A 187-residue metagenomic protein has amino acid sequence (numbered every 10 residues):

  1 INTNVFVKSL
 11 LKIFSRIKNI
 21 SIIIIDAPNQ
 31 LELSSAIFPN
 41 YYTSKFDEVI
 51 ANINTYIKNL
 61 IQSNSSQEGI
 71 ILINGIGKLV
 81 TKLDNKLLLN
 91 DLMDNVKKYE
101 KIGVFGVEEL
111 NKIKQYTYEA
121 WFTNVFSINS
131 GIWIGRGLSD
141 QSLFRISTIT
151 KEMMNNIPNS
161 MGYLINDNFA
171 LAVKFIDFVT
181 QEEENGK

Functional and structural regions predicted by a protein language model:
I1-S130, R136-S139: P-loop NTPase catalytic phosphate-binding loop
Y116-K187: Phosphate-binding and hydrolysis-coupling loops of NTP-dependent motor/remodeling domains
